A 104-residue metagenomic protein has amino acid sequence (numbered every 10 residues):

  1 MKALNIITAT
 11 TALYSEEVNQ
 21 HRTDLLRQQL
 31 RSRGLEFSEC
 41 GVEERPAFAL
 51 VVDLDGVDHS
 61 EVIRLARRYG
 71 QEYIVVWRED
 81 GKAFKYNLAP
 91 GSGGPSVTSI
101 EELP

Functional and structural regions predicted by a protein language model:
M1-D53, S60-Y69, E79-A83, N87-P104: Acidic (Asp/Glu-rich) sequence patches and key acidic residues that form negatively charged surfaces used
Q71-V75: Glycine-rich phosphate/pyrophosphate-binding loops and their adjacent beta-strand/loop elements at enzyme active sites
